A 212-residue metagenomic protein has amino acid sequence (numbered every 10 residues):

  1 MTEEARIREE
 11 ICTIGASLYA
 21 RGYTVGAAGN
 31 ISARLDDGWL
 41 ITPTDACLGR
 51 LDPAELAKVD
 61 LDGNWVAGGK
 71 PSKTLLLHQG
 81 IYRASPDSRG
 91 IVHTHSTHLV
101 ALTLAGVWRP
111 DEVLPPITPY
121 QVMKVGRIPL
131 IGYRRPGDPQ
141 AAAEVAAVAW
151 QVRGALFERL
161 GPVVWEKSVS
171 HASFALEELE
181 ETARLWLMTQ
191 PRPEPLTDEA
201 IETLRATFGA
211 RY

Functional and structural regions predicted by a protein language model:
M1-Y212: Glycine-rich flexible loops
